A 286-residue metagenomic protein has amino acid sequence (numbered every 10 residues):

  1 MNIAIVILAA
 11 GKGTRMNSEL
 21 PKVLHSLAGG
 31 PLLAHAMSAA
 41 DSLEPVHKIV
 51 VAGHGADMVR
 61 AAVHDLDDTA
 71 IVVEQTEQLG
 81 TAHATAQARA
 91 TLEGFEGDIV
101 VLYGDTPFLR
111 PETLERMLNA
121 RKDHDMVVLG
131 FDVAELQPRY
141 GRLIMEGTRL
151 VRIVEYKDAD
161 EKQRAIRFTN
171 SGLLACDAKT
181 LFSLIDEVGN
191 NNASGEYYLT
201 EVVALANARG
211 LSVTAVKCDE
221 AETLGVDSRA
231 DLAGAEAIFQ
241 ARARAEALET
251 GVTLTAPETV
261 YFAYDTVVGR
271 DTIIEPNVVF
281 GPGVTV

Functional and structural regions predicted by a protein language model:
M1-I3, P31-N119: Conserved N-terminal catalytic core of the sugar/cofactor nucleotidyltransferase
M1-S18: N-terminal nucleotide-binding beta1-loop-alpha1 segment
I5-I7, I49-V50, V100-V101, M126-L129 (+1 more regions): Structural beta-sheet core signal
E19-M37: Short catalytic helix/loop segments, enriched in acidic residues and glycine and frequently bearing histidine
V23, T69-I71, R149, S212-T214 (+1 more regions): Conserved beta-strand segments of alpha/beta enzyme cores
S26, F108, A175, G225-V226: Short aromatic/basic micro-patch
D57, L109-A193, T200: Conserved core of the sugar-phosphate nucleotidyltransferase
S194-V286: Left-handed beta-helix
